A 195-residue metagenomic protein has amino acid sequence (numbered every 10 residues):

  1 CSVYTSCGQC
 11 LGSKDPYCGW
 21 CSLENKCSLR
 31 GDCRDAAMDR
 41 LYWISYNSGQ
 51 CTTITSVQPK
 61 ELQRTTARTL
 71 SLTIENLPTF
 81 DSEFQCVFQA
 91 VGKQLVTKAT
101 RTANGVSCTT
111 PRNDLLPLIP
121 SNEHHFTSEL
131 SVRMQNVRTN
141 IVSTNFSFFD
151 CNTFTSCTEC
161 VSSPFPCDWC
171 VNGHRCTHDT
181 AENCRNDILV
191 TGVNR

Functional and structural regions predicted by a protein language model:
C1, L23-K26, R34, L77-T79 (+6 more regions): Conserved beta-strand elements of beta-rich interaction domains across eukaryotes, especially beta-propellers
C1-S6, W43-F80, V142-S162, R195: Beta-strand/beta-sandwich contexts
V3, Q9-G12, W20, L29 (+8 more regions): Ordered, helix-dominated protein-protein interaction surfaces in large eukaryotic regulatory proteins
D15-L29, D35, S162-N194: Extracellular Cys-Trp
G19-C21, R30-G31, F80-F84, L95-K98 (+4 more regions): Intrinsically disordered, low-complexity regions enriched in proline, serine, glycine and charged residues
E24-K26, R30-C51: Catalytic cores of secreted or luminal carbohydrate-active enzymes
T65-N136: Immunoglobulin-like IPT/TIG beta-sandwich domains and homologous Ig-like subdomains
H125-D150, C176-R195: Extracellular juxtamembrane "stalk/ectodomain stem" immediately N-terminal to a transmembrane helix in metazoan
